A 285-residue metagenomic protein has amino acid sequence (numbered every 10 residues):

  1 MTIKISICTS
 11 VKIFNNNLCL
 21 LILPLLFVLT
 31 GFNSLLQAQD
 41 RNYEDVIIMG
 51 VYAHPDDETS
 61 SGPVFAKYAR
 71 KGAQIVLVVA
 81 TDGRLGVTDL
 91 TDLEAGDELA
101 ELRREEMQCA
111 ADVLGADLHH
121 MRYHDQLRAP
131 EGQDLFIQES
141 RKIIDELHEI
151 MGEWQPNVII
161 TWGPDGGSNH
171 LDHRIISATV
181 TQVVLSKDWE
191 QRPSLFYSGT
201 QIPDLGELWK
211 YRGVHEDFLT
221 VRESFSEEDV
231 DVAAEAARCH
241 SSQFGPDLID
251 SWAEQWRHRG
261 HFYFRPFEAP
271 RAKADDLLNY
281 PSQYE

Functional and structural regions predicted by a protein language model:
M1-N15: N-terminal secretory signal peptides that target proteins for export/translocation
T2-I3, L26-L29, R271-A274: Short intrinsically disordered, low-complexity coil segments enriched in acidic
C19-G31: Bacterial N-terminal signal peptides
L35-E190, Q283: Active-site beta-strand->loop->alpha-helix modules in alpha/beta enzyme cores, enriched in Gly/His/Asp(Glu)
K187-E285: The feature marks non-catalytic terminal segments
